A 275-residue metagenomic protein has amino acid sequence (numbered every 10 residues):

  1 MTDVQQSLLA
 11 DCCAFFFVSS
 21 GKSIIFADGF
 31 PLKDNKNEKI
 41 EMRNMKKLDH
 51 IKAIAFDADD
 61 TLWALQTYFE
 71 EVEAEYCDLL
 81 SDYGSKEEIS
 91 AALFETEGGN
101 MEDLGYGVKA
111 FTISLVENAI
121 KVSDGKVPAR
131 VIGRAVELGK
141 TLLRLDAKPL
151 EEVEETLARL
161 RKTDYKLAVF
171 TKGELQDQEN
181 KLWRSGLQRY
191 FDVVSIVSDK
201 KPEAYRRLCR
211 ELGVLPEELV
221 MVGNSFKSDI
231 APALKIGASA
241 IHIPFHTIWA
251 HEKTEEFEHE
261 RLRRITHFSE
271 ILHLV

Functional and structural regions predicted by a protein language model:
Q6-S7: Cationic, low-complexity basic patches in intrinsically disordered or flexible, solvent-exposed regions
A14-F56: Non-catalytic pre-domain segments flanking phosphatase-related domains
K36, R43-I51, E154, A158-R161 (+1 more regions): Asp-based, Mg2+/Mn2+-dependent phosphohydrolase catalytic module
R43-A92: Active-site neighborhood of HAD-like aspartate-dependent phosphohydrolases
F69-C77, T112, V116, L175: An amphipathic alpha-helix signature
E95-T141: A metal-dependent, Asp-based hydrolase signature
V136-E154: Long amphipathic N-terminal alpha/beta scaffold segment
